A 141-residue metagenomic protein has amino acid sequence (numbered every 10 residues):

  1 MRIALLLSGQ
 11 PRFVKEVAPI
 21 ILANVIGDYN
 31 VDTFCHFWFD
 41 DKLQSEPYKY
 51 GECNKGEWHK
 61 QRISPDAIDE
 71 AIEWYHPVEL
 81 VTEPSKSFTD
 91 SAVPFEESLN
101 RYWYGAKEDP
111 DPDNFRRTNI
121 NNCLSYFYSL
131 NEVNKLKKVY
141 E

Functional and structural regions predicted by a protein language model:
M1-E141: ER/Golgi luminal nucleotide-sugar-dependent glycosyltransferases, focusing on the catalytic module
